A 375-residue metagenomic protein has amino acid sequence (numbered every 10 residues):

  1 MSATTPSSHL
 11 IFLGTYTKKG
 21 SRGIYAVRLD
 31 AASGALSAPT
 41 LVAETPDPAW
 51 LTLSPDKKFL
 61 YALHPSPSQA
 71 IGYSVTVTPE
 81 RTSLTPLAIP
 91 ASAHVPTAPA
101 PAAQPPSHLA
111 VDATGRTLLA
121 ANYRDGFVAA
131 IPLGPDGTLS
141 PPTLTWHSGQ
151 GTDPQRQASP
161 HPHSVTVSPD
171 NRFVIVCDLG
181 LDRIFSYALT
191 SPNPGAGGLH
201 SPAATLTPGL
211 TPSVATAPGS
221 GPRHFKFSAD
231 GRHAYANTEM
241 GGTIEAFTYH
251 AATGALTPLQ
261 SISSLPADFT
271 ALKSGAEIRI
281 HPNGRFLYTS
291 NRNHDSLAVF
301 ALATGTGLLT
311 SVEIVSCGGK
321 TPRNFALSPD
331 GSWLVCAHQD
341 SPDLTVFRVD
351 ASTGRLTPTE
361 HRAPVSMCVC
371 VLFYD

Functional and structural regions predicted by a protein language model:
T5-S7, P55-K57, A113-T114, P169-D170 (+4 more regions): Residue-level detector of Asp-centered blade-edge/turn motifs that repeat once per structural unit in beta-propeller
Y16-K18, P65, Y123, L133 (+7 more regions): Short loop/turn segments immediately following the C-termini of beta-strands
R28-G34, S74-T82, I131-L139, A188-G195 (+4 more regions): Short loop/turn segments immediately following beta-strands, especially the blade-tip and inter-blade linker loops
A38-V111, G115: Blade-loop segments of beta-propeller domains
T82-S164: Asp-box/WD-like beta-propeller blade repeats and closely related beta-sheet repeat scaffolds
I89-A100, T143-Q157, T211-V214, L259-T270 (+1 more regions): Surface-exposed loop and turn segments in beta-propeller and other repeat-based domains that flank or scaffold
